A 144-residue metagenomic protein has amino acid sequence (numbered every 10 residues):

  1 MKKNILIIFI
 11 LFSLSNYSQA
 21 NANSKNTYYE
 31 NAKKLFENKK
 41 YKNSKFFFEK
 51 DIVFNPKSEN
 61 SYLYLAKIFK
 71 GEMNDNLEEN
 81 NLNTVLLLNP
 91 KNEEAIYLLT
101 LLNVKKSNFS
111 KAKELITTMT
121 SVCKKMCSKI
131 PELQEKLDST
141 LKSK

Functional and structural regions predicted by a protein language model:
S24-K50, F54: Alpha-helical segment of the N-proximal tetratricopeptide repeat
E37-F46, G71-T84, K106-L115: Structural signature of tandem alpha-helical TPR/SEL1-like repeats, specifically the intra-repeat loop/turn
E37-N38, G71-E72, K105, V122 (+1 more regions): Register position in tetratricopeptide repeats
D51, T84-V85, T118-M119: Canonical positions in the second alpha-helix
Y64, L98, E132-K136: Canonical tetratricopeptide repeat
